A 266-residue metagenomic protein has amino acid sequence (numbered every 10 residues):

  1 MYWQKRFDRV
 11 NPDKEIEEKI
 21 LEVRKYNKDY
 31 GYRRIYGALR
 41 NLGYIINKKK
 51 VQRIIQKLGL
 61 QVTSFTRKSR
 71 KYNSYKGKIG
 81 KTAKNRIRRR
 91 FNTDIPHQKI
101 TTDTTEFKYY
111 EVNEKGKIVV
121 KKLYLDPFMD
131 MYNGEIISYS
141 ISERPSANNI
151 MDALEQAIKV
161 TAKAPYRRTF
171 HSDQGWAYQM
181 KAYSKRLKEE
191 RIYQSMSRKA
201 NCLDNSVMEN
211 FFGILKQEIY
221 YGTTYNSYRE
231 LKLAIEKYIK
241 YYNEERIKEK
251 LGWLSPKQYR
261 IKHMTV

Functional and structural regions predicted by a protein language model:
M1-I95, N201, S255-H263: Basic, flexible linker segments flanking DNA-binding modules in nucleic acid-interacting mobile-element proteins
N11, S74, S172-Q174, M180-K181 (+3 more regions): RNase H-like two-metal-ion nuclease catalytic core shared by retroviral integrases and related mobile-element nucleases
I20, I35, V51, I55 (+11 more regions): Mobile genetic element proteins and their domesticated derivatives, centered on retroelements and DNA transposons
R89-I137: An active-site-proximal beta-strand-loop segment
K121-K122, S140-K163: Active-site beta-loop-alpha junctions of metal-dependent nucleic acid enzymes, especially the RNase H-like/DDE
N133-Y139, Q194-S197, Y221-G222: Short small-residue beta-strand/loop micro-motif enriched in glycine and branched aliphatics
K181, K188-I192, I214-V266: C-terminal domain-tail junction helix/linker
